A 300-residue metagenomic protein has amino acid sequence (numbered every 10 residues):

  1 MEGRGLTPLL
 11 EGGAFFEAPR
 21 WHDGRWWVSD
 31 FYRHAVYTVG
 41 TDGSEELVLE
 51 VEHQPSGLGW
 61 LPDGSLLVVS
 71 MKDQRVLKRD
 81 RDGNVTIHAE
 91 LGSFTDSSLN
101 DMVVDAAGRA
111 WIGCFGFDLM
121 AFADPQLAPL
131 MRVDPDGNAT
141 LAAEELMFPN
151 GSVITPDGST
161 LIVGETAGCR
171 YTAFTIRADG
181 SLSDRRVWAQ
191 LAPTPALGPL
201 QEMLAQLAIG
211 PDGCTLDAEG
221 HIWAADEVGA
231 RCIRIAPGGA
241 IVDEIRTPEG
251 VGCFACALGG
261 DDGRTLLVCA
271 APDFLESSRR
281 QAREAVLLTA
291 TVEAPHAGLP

Functional and structural regions predicted by a protein language model:
M1-G13, V39-G43, A89, R185-A189 (+3 more regions): A short helix->beta-strand "capping" segment at the edge of beta-propeller domains
T7, E46-E50, T86-E90, T140-E144 (+3 more regions): Beta-propeller fold detector
L10-R25, V51-S70, S93-A110, G116-F117 (+5 more regions): Beta-rich, blade/repeat-based domains predominating in secreted/periplasmic proteins but also intracellular
F31-Y32, M71-K72, F117-A128, T166-C169 (+2 more regions): Short, solvent-exposed loop/turn segments at conserved positions within beta-propeller repeat blades
A35-Y37, R75-L77, A128-M131, R170-T172 (+2 more regions): A short loop-to-beta-strand structural motif that recurs across blades of beta-propeller domains
V39-D42, E46, P62, K78-D82 (+9 more regions): Flexible "stalk/tail and boundary" regions
F174-L182, V292-A297: Short loop/turn segments immediately following beta-strands, especially the blade-tip and inter-blade linker loops
A257-P300: Blade-level signature of beta-propeller repeat domains, shared across WD40, Kelch, NHL, RCC1 and BNR/Asp-box propellers
